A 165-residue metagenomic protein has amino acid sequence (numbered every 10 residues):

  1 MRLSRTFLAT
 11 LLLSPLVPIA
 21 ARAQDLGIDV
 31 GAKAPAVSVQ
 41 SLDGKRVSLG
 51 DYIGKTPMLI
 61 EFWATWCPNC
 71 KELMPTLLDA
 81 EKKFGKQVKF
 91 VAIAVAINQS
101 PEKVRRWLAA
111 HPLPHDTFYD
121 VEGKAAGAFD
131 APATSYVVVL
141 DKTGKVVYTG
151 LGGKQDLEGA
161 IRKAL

Functional and structural regions predicted by a protein language model:
M1-L11: Bacterial N-terminal signal peptides that target proteins for export
T10-A36, R106: N-proximal helix/coil linker or "cap" segments that precede and/or mark the start of modular domains
I28, S41-L42, L140-D141: Short, acidic, Ser/Thr-enriched surface-loop or helix-capping motifs
V37-M58: A short beta-strand-turn-helix
G54, W107-P114, D120-A164: Thiol/disulfide oxidoreductase modules built on the thioredoxin-like
T56-M58, F62-W66, A133: Short pre-active-site segment immediately N-terminal to redox-active cysteine/selenocysteine motifs in thiol-based
L59-I60, F90, V137: Hydrophobic beta-strand anchors of alpha/beta hydrolase catalytic cores
K71-H111, V121-A128: Structural microenvironment flanking redox-active thiols in thiol-disulfide oxidoreductases
